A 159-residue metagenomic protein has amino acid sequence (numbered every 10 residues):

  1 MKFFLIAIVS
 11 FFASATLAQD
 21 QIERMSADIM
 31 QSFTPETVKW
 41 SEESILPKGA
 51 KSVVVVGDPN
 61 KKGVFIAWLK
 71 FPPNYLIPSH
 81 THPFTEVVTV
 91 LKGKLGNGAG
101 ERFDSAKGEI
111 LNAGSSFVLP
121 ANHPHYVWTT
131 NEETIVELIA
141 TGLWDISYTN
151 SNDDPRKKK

Functional and structural regions predicted by a protein language model:
M1-F4: Positively charged n-region of N-terminal signal peptides that target proteins for export
A13-A15: N-terminal signal peptide c-region/cleavage motif recognized by signal peptidases
Q19-F65, N152-K159: A short, N-terminal "cap"/entry segment at the start of jelly-roll beta-barrel domains of the cupin/DSBH fold
I29-S32, A106, Y126-K159: Double-stranded beta-helix
K62-H82, P120-N122: Conserved short histidine dyad/triad with adjacent acidic residue
P72-Y75, H82-R102: Glycine- and acidic-residue-biased ligand/ion/polar-headgroup-sensing regions
I77-S79, N97-G98, L119, P124-T130: Short beta-strand His + acidic residue motifs that chelate non-heme Fe in jelly-roll/DSBH and cupin folds
E101-A121: Short acidic-glycine-tyrosine-enriched beta hairpin
